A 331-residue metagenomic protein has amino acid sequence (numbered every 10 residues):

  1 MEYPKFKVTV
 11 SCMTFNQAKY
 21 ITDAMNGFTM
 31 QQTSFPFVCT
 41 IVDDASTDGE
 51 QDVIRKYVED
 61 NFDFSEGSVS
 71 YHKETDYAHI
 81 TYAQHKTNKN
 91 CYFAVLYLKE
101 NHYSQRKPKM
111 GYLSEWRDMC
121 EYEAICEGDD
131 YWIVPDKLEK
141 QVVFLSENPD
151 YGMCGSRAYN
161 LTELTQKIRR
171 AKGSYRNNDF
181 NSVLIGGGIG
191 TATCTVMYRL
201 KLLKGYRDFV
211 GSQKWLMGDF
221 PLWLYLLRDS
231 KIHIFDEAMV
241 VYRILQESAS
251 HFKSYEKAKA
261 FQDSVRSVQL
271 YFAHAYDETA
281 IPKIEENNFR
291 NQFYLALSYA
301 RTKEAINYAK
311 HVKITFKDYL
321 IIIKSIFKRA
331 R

Functional and structural regions predicted by a protein language model:
F6-T9, V38, P221: Cell-envelope/extracellular polymer assembly enzymes that use nucleotide-activated donors
Q17-M30, D52: Short, well-formed alpha-helical segments that are part of the catalytic scaffolds of diverse glycosyltransferases
T29-L96: Acidic donor-binding segment of Leloir-type glycosyltransferases
Y77-H79, N90, A94, K99-E115 (+1 more regions): A short, glycine-/small-residue-rich helix N-cap motif at loop->alpha-helix starts within glycosyltransferase
C120-D129: Short beta-strand-to-loop acidic/aromatic patch adjacent to the donor-nucleotide binding site
D136-R169: Conserved donor NDP-sugar-binding/catalytic core segment of glycosyltransferases
S156, A171-E256: Conserved nucleotide-sugar donor-binding catalytic segment
W215, Y242-L245, F252-A280, T302-I314: Catalytic core of nucleotide-sugar-dependent glycosyltransferases
